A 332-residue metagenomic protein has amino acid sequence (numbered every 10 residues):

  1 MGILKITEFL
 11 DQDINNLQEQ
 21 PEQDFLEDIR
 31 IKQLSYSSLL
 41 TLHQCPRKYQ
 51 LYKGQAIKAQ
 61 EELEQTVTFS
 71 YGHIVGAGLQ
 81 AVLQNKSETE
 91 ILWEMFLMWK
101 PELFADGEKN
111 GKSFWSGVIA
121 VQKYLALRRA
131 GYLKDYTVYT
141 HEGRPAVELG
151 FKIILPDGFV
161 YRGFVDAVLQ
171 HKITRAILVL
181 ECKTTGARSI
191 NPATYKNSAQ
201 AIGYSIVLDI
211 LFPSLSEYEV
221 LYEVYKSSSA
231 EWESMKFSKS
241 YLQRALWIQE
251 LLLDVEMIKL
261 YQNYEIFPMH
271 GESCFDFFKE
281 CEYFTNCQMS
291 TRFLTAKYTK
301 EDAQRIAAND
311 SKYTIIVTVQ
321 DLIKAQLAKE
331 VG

Functional and structural regions predicted by a protein language model:
M1-E19: Accessory/regulatory regions of helicases
L10, V121, N191-T194, I206-G332: Metal-dependent nuclease catalytic regions and adjoining charged, substrate-binding loops involved in nucleic-acid end
L39-N85, E148, E280-Y283: Nuclease catalytic cores
P46-G54, R175-E181, E256-K259: Active-site-adjacent bridging/hinge elements
Q55, K183-G186, V224-K226, K236: A short beta-strand motif that forms part of the nucleic acid-binding face of small beta-barrel RNA-binding folds
V67, Y71, S113, G117 (+1 more regions): Hydrophobic (often cysteine-bearing) scaffold residues that line and stabilize catalytic clefts of nucleotide/cofactor
I74-V147: A non-catalytic, helix-rich entry segment at domain boundaries
H141-A201, I206-L211: Non-catalytic protein-protein interaction segments used by genome-maintenance enzymes to assemble and couple activities
